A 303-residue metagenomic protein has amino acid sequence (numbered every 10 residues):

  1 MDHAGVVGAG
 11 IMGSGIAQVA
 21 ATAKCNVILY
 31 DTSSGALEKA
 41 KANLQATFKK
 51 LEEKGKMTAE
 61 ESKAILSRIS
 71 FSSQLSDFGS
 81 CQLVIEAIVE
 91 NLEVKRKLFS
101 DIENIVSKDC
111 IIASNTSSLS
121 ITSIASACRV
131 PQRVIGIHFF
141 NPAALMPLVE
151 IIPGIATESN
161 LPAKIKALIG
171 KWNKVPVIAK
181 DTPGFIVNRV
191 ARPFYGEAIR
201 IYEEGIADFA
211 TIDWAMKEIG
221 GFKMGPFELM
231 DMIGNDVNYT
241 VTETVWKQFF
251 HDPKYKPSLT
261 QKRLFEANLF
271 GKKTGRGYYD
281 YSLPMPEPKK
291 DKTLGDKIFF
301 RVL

Functional and structural regions predicted by a protein language model:
M1-K50, K54, S70, K297-L303: NAD(P)+-binding Rossmann beta1-loop-alpha1 motif at the extreme N-terminus of oxidoreductases
A23-C25, K174-D181, E203-E204, F209-L303: NAD(P)-dependent Rossmann-like dehydrogenase/reductase catalytic/cofactor-binding core
L29-S62, I151-L161, P176, P183-A191: Rossmann-like dinucleotide-binding cores of NAD(P)H-dependent redox enzymes
T32, A36-K39, K50-I112, S118-S123: Rossmann-like NAD(P)-binding element
G35-A46, V94, N160-K171, T211-W214: A non-catalytic, amphipathic alpha-helix used as a structural packing/dimerization or gating element in enzyme scaffolds
I111-R189: Rossmann-fold dinucleotide-binding core
